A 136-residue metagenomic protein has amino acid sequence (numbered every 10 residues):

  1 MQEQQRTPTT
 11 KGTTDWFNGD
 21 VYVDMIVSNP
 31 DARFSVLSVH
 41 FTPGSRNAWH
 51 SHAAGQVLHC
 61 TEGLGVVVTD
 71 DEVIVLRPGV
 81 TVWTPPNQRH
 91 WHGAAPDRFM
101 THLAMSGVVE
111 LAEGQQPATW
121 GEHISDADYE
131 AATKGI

Functional and structural regions predicted by a protein language model:
M1-F34, P117-I136: A short, N-terminal "cap"/entry segment at the start of jelly-roll beta-barrel domains of the cupin/DSBH fold
M25-S28, L37-S38, R46-H52, G93-A94: Short histidine-centered beta-strand/loop micro-motifs that create catalytic or ligand/metal-coordination sites
S38-T42, S51-V67, M105-V108: Short, conserved beta-strand element in jelly-roll/cupin
W49, V67-V68, T84, R89-P96: Short beta-strand His + acidic residue motifs that chelate non-heme Fe in jelly-roll/DSBH and cupin folds
D71-N87: Short acidic-glycine-tyrosine-enriched beta hairpin
W83, D97-T119: A short hydrophobic beta-strand segment most commonly corresponding to one strand of the jelly-roll/cupin
